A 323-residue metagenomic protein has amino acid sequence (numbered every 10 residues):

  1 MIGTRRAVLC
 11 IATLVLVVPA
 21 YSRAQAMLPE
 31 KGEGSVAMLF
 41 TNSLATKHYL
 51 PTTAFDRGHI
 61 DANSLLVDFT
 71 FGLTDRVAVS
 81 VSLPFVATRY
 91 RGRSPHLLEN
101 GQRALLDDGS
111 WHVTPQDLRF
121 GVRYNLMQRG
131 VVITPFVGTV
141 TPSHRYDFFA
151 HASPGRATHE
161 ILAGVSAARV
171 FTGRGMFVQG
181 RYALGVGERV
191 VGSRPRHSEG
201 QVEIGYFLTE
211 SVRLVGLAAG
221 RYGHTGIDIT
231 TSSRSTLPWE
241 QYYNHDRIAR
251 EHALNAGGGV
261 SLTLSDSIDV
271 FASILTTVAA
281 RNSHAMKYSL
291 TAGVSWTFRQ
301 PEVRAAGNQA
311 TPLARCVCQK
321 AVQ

Functional and structural regions predicted by a protein language model:
M27-Y49: Transmembrane beta-strand segments of Gram-negative outer membrane beta-barrel proteins
S35-L39, A78-S80, V132-F136, G175-R181 (+5 more regions): Residue-level detector of the transmembrane beta-barrel scaffold of outer-membrane proteins
M38, V67-L73, V81, F120-Y124 (+8 more regions): Residues on the lipid-exposed face of transmembrane beta-strands in outer-membrane beta-barrel proteins
F40-T46, L83-R89, L126, T139-R145 (+5 more regions): Transmembrane beta-strands of outer-membrane beta-barrel pores
N42-S64, H151: Surface-exposed strand-loop-strand hairpins of Gram-negative outer-membrane beta-barrel proteins
K47-Y49, S94, G101-D107, R194 (+1 more regions): Outer membrane beta-barrel transmembrane domains
T74-R76, V86, M127-V131, F171-R174 (+3 more regions): Outer-membrane beta-barrel channels and translocator barrels
Y90-P195, E240-R250, Q323: Outer-membrane pore/translocation modules
